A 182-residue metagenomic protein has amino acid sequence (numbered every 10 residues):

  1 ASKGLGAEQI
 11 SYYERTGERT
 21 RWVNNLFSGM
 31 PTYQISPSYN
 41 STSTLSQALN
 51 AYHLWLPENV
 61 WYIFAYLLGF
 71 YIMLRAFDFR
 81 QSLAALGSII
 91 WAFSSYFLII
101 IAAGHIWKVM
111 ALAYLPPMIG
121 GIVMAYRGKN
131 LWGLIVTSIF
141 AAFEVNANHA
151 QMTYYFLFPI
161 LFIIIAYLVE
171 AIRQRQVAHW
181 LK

Functional and structural regions predicted by a protein language model:
A1-L5, R173, K182: Short intrinsically disordered, low-complexity coil segments enriched in acidic
A1-M73, I89-P116: Membrane-interface coil-to-helix junctions
G17, R127-G128, R173-A178: Membrane-interface extramembranous regions at the lipid-water interface
T42-S43, G120, R173-Q176: Juxtamembrane/interface motifs at transmembrane-helix termini
N50-H53, F79, Q176: Juxtamembrane loop-transmembrane helix junctions in multi-pass integral membrane proteins, especially the extracellular
P57, R80-Q81: Alpha-helical transmembrane segments with an aromatic anchor "belt"
L67-A76, S82-A171, K182: Membrane-embedded helix bundles of polyisoprenyl
